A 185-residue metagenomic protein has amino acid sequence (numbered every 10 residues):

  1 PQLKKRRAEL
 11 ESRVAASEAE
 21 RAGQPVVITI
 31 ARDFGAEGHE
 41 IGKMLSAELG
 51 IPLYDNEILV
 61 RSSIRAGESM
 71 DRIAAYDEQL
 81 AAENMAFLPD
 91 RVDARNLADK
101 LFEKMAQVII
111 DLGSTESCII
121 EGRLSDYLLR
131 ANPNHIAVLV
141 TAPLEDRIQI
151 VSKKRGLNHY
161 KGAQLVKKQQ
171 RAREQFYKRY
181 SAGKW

Functional and structural regions predicted by a protein language model:
P1-P25: Extreme N-terminal, non-catalytic leader segments that precede Walker-type/kinase nucleotide-binding cores
G23-I28, R32, E116: Pre-Walker A (Motif I) flank of P-loop NTPase domains
I28-S46: Glycine-rich phosphate-binding P-loop
I51-I64: Short beta-strand-centered segment that lines the nucleotide-binding/catalytic pocket of NTP-utilizing
S62-S117: ATP-dependent small-molecule kinase phosphotransfer cores that center on conserved nucleotide phosphate-binding segments
A82-E83, F87, N158-W185: Small-molecule kinase domains that catalyze NTP-dependent phosphoryl transfer to phosphate-bearing small molecules
G122-D126: Short, polar loop motifs at secondary-structure junctions
A131-K153, H159-K167: Conserved phosphate-donor/acceptor-positioning beta-strand/loop module used by diverse small-molecule
